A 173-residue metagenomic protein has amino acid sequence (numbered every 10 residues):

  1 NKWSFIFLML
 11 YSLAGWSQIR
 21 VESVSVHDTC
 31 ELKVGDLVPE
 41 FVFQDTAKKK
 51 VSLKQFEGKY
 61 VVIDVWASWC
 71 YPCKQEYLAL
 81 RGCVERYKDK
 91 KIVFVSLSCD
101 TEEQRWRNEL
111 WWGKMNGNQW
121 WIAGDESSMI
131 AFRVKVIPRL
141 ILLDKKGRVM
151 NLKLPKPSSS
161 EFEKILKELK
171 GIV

Functional and structural regions predicted by a protein language model:
N1-V21, L169, V173: Bacterial Sec-dependent N-terminal signal peptides
S17-E40, K54-K59, E85, N108-W111: N-proximal helix/coil linker or "cap" segments that precede and/or mark the start of modular domains
V24, L142-V173: Thiol-/selenol-based redox modules, centered on thioredoxin-like and closely related oxidoreductase domains
V51-S52, M150: Generic structural signal for well-ordered beta-strand positions
K59-V61, V65-W69, V136: Short pre-active-site segment immediately N-terminal to redox-active cysteine/selenocysteine motifs in thiol-based
V65-G82: Conserved redox-active cysteine motifs that mediate thiol-disulfide chemistry, especially di-cysteine Cys-X(1-2)-Cys
K90-R105, K114-D125: Thiol-based oxidoreductase modules, predominantly thioredoxin-like and allied folds used for disulfide exchange
L110-K146: Short, internal strand/loop/helix patches that form the active-site neighborhood or redox-interaction surface
